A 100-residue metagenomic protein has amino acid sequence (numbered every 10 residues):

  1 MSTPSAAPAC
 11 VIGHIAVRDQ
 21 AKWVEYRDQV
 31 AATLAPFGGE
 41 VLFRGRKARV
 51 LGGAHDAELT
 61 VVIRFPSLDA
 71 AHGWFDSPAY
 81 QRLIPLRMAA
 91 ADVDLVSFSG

Functional and structural regions predicted by a protein language model:
M1-L59, P66-D76, S99-G100: Short S/T/G/P-rich N-terminal loop/turn motif that feeds into the first structured element of a domain
L68-V96: C-terminal structural segments of small proteins and small subunits
